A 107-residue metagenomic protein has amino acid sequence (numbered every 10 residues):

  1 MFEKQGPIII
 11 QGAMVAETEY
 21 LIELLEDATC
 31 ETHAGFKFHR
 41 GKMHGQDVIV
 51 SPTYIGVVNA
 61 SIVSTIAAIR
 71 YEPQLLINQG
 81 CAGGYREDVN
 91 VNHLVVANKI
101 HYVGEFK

Functional and structural regions predicted by a protein language model:
M1-K107: Accessory terminal and edge-of-domain segments that mediate assembly/interaction and cofactor placement around
